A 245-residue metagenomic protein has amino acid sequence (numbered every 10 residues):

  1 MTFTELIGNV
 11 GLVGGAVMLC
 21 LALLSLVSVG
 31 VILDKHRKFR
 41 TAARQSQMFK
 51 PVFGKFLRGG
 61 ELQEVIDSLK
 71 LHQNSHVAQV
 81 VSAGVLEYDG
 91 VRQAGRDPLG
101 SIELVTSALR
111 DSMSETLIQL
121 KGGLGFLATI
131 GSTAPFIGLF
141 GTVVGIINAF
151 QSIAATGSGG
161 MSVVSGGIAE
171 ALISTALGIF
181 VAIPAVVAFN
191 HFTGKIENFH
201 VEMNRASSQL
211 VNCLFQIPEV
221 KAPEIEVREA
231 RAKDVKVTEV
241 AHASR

Functional and structural regions predicted by a protein language model:
M1-F53: Hydrophobic membrane-targeting segments
G8, L12, M18, G122-G125 (+3 more regions): Internal alpha-helical transmembrane segments of multi-pass membrane proteins, especially GPCRs
A22-A42, L139, I146, V181-I196: Alpha-helical transmembrane segments
R44-I137, N148-G160, V187-R245: Predominantly long cytosolic amphipathic alpha-helical stalk/bundle segments
G157-A171: Hydrophobic alpha-helical transmembrane segments and adjacent short intramembrane/lumenal linkers of inner/organellar
A171-A185: Hydrophobic alpha-helical transmembrane segments of polytopic membrane proteins
